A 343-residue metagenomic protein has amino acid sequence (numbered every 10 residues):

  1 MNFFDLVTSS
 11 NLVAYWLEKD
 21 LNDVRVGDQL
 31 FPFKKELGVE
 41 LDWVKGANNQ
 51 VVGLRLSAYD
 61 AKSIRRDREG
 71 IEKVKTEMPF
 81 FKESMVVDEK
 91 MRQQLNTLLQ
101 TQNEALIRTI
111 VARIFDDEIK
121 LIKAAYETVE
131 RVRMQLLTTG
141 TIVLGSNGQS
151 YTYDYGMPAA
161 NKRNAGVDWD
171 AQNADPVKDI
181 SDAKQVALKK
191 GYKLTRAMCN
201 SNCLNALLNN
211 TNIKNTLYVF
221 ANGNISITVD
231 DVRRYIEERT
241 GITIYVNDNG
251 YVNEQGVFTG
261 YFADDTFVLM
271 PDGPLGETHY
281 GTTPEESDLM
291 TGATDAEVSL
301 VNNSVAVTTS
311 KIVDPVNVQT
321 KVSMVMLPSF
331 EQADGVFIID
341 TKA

Functional and structural regions predicted by a protein language model:
M1-D42, D334-A343: N-terminal alpha-helical "arm" segments
M1-Y15, F80-M85, E89-Q100, A343: Short, charged, low-complexity amphipathic alpha-helix
F31-L99: Assembly/oligomerization interface modules of large self-assembling protein complexes
A61, D154, N161-A171: Charged, low-complexity intrinsically disordered segments
K82-G156, D175, D179, Q185-C203 (+1 more regions): Long, contiguous amphipathic alpha-helices that act as assembly "spine/axial" helices in icosahedral shell and virion
A160-K162, S299-L300: Short acidic (Asp/Glu) and glycine-rich catalytic loops that position anionic groups and cofactors
V177-I236: Ordered core of a single globular domain
K214, V219-A343: Sequence/fold signature of self-assembling virion shell proteins
